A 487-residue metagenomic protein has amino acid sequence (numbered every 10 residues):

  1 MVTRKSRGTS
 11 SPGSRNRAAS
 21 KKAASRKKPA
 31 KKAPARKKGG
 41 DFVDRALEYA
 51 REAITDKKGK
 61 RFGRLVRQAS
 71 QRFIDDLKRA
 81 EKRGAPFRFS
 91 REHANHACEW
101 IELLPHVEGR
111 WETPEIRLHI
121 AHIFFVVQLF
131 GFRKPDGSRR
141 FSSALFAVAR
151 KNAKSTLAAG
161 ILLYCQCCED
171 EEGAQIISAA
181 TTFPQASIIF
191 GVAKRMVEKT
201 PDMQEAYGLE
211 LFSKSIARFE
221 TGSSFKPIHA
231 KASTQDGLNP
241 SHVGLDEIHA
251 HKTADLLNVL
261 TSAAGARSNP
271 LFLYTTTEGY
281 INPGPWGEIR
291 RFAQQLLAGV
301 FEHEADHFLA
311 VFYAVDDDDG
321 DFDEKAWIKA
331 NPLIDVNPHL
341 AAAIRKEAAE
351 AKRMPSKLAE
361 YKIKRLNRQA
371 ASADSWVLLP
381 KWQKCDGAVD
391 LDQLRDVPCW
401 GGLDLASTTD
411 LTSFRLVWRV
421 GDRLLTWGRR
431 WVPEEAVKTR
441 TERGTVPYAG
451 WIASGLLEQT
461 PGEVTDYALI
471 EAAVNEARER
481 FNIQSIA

Functional and structural regions predicted by a protein language model:
M1-R17, K21: N-terminal acidic, proline/glycine-rich, low-complexity intrinsically disordered segments
V2-T3, K21, R36-L403, E479: Phosphate/NTP-binding elements of NTP-utilizing enzymes
S14, A18-S25, P29-A30, P34-A35: Low-complexity, polybasic segments enriched for Lys interleaved with small residues
P34, A305, Q484-A487: Short, intrinsically disordered, charge-balanced linker/junction segments flanking boundaries in proteins
L157-C167, T409-D422: Acidic, metal-ligating active-site segments
M196, R218-F219, H242, V417-S485: Nucleic-acid-processing active sites and adjacent nucleic-acid-binding tracks, predominantly divalent metal-dependent
G222-S224, L411, R423-L425: Short, mixed charged/polar active-site loops that provide acid/base catalysis or chelate metal/phosphate cofactors
